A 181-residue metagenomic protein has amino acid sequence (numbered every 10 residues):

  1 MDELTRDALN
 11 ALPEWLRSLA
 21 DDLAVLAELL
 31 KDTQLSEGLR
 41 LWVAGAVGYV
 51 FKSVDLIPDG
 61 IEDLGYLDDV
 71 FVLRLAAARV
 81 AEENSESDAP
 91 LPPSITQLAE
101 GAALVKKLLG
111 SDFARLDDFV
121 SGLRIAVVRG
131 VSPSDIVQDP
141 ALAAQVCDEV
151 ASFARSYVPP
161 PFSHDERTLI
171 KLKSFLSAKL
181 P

Functional and structural regions predicted by a protein language model:
M1-A20: Polybasic, low-complexity association/targeting segments
D22-V25: Amphipathic, well-ordered alpha-helical segments in soluble domains
K31-F51: Transmembrane alpha-helical segments and their cytosolic interface motifs in multi-pass membrane proteins
Q34, I61, G65, N84-D88 (+4 more regions): Long, hydrophobic, amphipathic alpha-helical segments used as structural scaffolds
A46-L73: Membrane-inserting effector segments that mediate pore formation, membrane fusion, or transient membrane insertion
D63-S94: Membrane-interface alpha-helices
Q97-P181: Intrinsically disordered, low-complexity, charge-dense segments enriched in Lys/Arg and Glu/Asp interspersed
